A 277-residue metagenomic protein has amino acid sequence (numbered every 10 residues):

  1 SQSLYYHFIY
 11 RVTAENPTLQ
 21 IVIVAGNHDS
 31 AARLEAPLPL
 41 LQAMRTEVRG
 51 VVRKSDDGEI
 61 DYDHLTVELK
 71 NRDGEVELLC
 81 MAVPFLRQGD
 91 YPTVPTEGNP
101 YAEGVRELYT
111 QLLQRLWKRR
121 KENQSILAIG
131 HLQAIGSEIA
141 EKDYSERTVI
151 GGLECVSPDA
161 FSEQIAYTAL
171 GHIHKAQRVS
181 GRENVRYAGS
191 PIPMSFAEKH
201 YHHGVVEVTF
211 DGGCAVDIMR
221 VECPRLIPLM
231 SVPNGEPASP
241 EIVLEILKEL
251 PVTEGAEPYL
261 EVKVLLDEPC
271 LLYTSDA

Functional and structural regions predicted by a protein language model:
S1-D63, P158-I165, I173: Core catalytic region of metal-dependent phosphoesterases/phosphodiesterases, especially metallo-beta-lactamase-like
L19, V76, E122-S125, V252-L260: Short coil/turn segments at beta-strand junctions that form active-site/ligand-binding loops
Q42, V48, A134-G212: Conserved beta-sheet core of the metallophosphoesterase superfamily
M44-G151: Conserved catalytic scaffold of divalent metal-dependent phosphoesterases
D61-E77, Y187-V252: Binuclear metal-dependent phosphoesterase catalytic core
L244-L272: Internal helical hairpin/lid segments
Y273-A277: Conserved small/polar residues in nucleotide/adenosyl-binding loops
